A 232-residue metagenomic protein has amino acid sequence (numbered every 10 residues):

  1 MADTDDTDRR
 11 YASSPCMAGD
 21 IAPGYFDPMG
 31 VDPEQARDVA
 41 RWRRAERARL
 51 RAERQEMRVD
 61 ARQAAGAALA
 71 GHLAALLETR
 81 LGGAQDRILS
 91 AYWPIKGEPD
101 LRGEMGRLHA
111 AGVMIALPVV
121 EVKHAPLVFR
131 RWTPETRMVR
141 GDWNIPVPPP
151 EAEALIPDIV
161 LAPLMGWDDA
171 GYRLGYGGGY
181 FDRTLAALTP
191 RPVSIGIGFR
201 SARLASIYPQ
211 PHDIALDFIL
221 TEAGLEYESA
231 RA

Functional and structural regions predicted by a protein language model:
A2-L155: N-terminal active-site beta-alpha-beta segment that forms phosphate/nucleotide-binding and substrate-recognition loops
T4-T7, Y11, P33, K123-A232: Conserved phosphate- and dinucleotide-binding cores of soluble alpha/beta proteins, encompassing both enzyme active
